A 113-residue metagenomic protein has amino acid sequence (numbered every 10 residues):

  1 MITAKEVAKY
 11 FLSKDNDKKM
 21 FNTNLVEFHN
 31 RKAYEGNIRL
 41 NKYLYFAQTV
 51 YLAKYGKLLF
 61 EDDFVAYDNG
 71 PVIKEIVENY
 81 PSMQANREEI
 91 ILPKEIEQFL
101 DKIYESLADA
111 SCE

Functional and structural regions predicted by a protein language model:
M1-E113: Domain-edge interaction signal
